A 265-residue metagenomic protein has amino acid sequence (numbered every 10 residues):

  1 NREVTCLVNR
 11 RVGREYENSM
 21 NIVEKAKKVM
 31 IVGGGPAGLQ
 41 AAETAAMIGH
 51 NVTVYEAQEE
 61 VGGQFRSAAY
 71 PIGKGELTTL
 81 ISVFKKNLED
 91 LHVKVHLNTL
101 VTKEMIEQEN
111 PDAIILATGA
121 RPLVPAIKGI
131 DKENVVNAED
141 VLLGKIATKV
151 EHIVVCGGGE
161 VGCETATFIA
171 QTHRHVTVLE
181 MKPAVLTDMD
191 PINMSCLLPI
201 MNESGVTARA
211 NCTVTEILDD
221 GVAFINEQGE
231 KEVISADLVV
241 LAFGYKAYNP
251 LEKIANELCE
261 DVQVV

Functional and structural regions predicted by a protein language model:
N1-A26: Cysteine-cluster motifs in flexible loop/terminal segments that predominantly coordinate metals
N1-E3, D112-A117: Structured, non-catalytic alpha/beta "coupling" segments that mediate domain-domain communication and provide generic
R2, F65-S67, I127-G129: Short acidic, glycine/serine/threonine-rich loops at helix termini
V23-A57, V61, H96-N110, A117-N134 (+2 more regions): Rossmann-like dinucleotide/flavin-binding elements
N51-L91, T167-V214: Rossmann-like dinucleotide-binding cores of NAD(P)H-dependent redox enzymes
I81, L97-L100, N137-E139, A210-C212 (+1 more regions): Short loop/edge segments at beta-strand edges and connector loops that shape dinucleotide/nucleotide cofactor-binding
T213, D219-V222, D237: Beta-strand-connecting loop/turn residues
